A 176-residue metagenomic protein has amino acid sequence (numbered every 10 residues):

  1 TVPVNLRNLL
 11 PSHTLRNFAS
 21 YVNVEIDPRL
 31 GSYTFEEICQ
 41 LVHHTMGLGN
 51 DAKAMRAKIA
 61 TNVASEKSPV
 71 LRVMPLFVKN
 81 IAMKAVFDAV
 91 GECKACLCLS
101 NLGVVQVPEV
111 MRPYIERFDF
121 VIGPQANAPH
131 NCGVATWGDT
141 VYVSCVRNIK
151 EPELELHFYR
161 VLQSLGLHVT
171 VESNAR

Functional and structural regions predicted by a protein language model:
T1-R176: Acyl-thioester-dependent acyl-group transfer interface
